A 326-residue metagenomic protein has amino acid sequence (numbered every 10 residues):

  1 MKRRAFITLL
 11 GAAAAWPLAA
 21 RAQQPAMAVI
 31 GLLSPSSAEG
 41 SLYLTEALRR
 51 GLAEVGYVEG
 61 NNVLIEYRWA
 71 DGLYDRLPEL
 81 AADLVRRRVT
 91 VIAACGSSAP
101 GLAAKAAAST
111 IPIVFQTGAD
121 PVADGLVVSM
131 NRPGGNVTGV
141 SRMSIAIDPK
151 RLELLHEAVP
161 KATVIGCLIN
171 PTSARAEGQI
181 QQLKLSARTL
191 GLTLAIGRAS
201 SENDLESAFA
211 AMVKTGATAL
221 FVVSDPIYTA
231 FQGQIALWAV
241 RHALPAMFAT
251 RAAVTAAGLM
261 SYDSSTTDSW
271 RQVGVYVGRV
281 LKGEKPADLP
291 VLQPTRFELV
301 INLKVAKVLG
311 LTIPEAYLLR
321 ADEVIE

Functional and structural regions predicted by a protein language model:
M1-E326: Short hydrophobic alpha-helices and adjacent helix-cap/hinge residues
